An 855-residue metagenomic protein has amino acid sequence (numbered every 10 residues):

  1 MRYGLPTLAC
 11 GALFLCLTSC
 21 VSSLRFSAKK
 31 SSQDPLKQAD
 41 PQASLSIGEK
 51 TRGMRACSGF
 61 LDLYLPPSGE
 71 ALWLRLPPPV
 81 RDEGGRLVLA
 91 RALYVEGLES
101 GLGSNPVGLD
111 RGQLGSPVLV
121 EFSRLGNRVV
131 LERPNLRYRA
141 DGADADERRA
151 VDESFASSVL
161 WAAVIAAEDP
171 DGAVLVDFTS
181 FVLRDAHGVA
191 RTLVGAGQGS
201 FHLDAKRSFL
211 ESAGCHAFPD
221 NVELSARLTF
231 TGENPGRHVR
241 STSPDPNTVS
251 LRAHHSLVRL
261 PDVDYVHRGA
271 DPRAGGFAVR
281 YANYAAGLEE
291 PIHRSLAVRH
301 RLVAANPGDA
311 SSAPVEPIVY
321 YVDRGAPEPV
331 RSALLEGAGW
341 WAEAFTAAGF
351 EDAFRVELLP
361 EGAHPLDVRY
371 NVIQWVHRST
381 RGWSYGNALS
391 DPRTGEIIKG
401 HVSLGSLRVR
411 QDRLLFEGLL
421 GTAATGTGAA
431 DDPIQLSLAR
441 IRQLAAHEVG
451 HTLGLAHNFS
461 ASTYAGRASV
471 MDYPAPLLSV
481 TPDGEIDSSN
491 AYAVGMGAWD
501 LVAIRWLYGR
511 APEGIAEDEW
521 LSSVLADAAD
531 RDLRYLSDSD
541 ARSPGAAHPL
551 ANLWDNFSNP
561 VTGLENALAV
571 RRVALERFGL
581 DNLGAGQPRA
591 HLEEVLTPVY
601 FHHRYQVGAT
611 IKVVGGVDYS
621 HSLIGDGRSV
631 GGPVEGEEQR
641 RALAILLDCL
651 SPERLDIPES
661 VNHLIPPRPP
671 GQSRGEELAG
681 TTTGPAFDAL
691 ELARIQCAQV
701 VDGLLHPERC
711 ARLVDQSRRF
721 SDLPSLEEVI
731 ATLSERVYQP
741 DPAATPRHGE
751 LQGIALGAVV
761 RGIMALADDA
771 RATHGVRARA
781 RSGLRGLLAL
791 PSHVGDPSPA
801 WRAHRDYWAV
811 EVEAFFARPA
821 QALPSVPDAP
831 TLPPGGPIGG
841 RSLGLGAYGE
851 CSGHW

Functional and structural regions predicted by a protein language model:
M1-A9: Bacterial N-terminal signal peptides that target proteins for export
A9-S19: Bacterial N-terminal signal peptides
V21-S23: Bacterial signal peptide processing site
R25-A326, A344, L358-Q411, F416-P433 (+3 more regions): Auxiliary tRNA-acceptor-end handling modules of aminoacyl-tRNA synthetases
P79, V88, P327-A353: Zn2+-dependent metallopeptidase catalytic core
G339-F350, G450-H451, L455, P476 (+2 more regions): Sec-exported extracytoplasmic/periplasmic mature domains
L358-H377, A439-G495: The catalytic-center signature of Zn2+-dependent metalloproteases
S462, G466-W855: Conserved catalytic/binding loops enriched for acidic/polar residues
